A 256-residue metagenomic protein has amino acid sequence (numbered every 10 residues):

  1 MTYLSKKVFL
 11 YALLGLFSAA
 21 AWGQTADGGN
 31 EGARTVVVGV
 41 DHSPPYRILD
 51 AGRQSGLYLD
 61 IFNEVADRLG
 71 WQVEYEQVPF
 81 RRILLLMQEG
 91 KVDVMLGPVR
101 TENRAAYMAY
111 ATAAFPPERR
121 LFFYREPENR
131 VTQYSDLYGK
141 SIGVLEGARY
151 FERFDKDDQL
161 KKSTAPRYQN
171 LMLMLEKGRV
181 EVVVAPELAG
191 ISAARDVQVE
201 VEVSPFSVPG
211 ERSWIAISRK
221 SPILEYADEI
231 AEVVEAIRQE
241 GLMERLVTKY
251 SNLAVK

Functional and structural regions predicted by a protein language model:
Y11-A20: Bacterial N-terminal signal peptides
G23-Q24, R149-S163, V203-P205, V234-K256: Ligand-binding clefts/hinges and TM-proximal coupling segments of bilobed small-molecule sensing domains
T25-E102, A106, V144: Extracytoplasmic small-molecule ligand-binding "clamshell" domains of the periplasmic binding protein/Venus flytrap
V40-H42, P117-L121, R195-A231, L253-K256: Periplasmic-binding protein-like
D41-P44, G52-E64, E126-Q159, T164-P166 (+1 more regions): Bilobed "Venus flytrap"/periplasmic-binding protein-like clamshell domains and structurally analogous long
L59-R68, E128, S135, K140-S141 (+2 more regions): Extended ligand-binding regions for polar small-molecule ligands
N63, Y75-D136, G147-A148, S204-P209: Acidic, polar ligand-binding/catalytic clefts
E74-L85, S163-L173, K177: Short helix-initiation/N-cap motifs at beta->coil->alpha
